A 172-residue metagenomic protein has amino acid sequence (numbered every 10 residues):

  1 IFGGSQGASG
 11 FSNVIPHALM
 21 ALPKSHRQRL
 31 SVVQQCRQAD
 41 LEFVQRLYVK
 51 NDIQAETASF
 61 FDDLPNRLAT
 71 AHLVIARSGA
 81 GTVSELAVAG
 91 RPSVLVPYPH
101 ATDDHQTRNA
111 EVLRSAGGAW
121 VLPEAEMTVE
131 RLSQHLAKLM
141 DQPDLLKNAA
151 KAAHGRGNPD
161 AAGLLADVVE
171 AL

Functional and structural regions predicted by a protein language model:
I1-S5, G155, V168: Conserved donor-binding loops in enzymes that form glycosidic bonds
I1-V74, T107-E111, S115, L122-R131: Donor-nucleotide binding loops and adjacent catalytic segments primarily of GT-B fold Leloir glycosyltransferases
P65, V83-R91, E111: Short alpha-helical segment that forms part of, or immediately flanks, the ligand-binding pocket in carbohydrate-active
A69-V83, R91-P92: Acidic donor-binding loop of glycosyltransferase active sites
A76, P92-D103: Short hydrophobic beta-strand element within catalytic cores of glycosyltransferases and related nucleotide-activated
W120-P123, M127-D144: C-terminal "capping" alpha-helix adjacent to the active site of nucleotide-linked donor transferases in cell-envelope
K138, N158-L172: C-terminal alpha-helical cap of glycosyltransferases
L145-P159: A short, well-ordered alpha-helix in the C-terminal region of glycosyltransferases
